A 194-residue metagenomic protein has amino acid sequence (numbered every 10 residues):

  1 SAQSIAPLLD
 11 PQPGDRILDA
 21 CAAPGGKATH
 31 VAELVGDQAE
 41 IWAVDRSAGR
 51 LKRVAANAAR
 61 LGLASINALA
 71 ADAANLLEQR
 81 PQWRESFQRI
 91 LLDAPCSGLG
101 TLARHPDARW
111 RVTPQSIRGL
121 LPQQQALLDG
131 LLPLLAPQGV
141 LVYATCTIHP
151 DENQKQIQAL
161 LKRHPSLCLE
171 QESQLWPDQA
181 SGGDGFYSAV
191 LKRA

Functional and structural regions predicted by a protein language model:
S1-A194: S-adenosylmethionine
